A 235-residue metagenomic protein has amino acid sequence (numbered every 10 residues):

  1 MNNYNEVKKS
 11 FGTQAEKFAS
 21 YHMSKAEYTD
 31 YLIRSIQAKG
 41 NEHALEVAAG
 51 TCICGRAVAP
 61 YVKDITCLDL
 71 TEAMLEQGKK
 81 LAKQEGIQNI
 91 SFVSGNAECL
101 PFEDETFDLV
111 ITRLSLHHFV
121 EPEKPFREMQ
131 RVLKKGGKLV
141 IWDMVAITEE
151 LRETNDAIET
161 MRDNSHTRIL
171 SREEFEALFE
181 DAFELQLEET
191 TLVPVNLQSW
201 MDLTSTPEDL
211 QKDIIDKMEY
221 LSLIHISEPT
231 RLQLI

Functional and structural regions predicted by a protein language model:
M1-G40, I53-A57, M74-Q77, S199-S205: Conserved class I S-adenosyl-L-methionine
L45-V47, T51-C99: Class I SAM-dependent methyltransferase SAM/SAH-binding core
E98-L109: A short acidic, Gly/Pro-enriched loop at the edge of an enzyme's catalytic core that lines a small-molecule cofactor
E123-K135: A short glycine-rich, Lys/Arg-flanked "PGG" loop and its adjoining helix->strand segment in the class I
V140-D163: Conserved class I S-adenosyl-L-methionine
R168-A182: Short alpha-helix
F183-K217: Conserved catalytic loop of SAM-dependent methyltransferase domains
I224-I235: Single conserved hydrophobic/aromatic residue that forms the stacking wall/gate of nucleotide- or nucleobase-binding
